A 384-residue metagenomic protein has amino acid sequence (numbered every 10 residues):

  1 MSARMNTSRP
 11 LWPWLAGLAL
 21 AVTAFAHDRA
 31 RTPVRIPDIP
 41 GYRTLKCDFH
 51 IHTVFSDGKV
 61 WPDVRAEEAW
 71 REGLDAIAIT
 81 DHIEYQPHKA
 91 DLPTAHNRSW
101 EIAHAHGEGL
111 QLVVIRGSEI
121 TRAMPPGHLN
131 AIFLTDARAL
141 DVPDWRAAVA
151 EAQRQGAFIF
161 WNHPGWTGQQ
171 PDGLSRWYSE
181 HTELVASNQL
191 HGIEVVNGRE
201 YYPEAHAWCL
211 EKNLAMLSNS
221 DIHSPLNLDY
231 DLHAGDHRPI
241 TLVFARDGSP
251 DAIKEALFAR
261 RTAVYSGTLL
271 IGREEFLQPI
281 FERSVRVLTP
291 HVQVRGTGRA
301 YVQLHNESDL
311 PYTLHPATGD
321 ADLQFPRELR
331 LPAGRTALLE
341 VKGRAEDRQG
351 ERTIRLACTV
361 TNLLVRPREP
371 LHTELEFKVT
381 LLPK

Functional and structural regions predicted by a protein language model:
S2-L15: Bacterial N-terminal signal peptides that target proteins for export
N6, H52-V54, Y178: Compositionally biased, intrinsically disordered low-complexity segments enriched in polar/proline residues
L11-P13, F160, R176: Residues in intrinsically disordered, low-complexity segments of regulatory proteins
P13-T23: Bacterial N-terminal signal peptides
L15, H27-D48, A66, M124-L134 (+1 more regions): Charged catalytic cores and adjacent phosphate/nucleic-acid-binding surfaces used for phosphate/nucleic-acid chemistry
A30-F158, N162, Q170-P171, N188 (+3 more regions): A metal-dependent hydrolase metal-coordination microenvironment
